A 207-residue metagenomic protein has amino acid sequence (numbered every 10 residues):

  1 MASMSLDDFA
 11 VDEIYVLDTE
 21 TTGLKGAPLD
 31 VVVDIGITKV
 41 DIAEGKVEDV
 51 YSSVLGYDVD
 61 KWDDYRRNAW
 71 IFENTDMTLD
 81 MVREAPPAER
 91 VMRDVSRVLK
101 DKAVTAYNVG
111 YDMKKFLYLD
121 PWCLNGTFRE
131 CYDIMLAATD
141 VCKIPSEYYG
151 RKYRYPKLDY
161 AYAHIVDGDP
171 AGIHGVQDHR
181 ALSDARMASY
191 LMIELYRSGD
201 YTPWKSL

Functional and structural regions predicted by a protein language model:
A2-D120, D159-H164: Conserved non-catalytic scaffold segment of RNase H-like nuclease domains
L79-V82, L124-F128, G168-D178: Short, surface-exposed acidic
D94, K115-L119, D133, D140 (+1 more regions): Non-catalytic alpha-helical scaffold/packing segments enriched in small hydrophobic residues
A103-G110, K114-L119, E147-L207: Acidic, Mg2+-coordinating catalytic module of metal-dependent nucleases/exonucleases that use a two-metal-ion mechanism
Y111-M135: Substrate-recognition/cap helix-loop segment adjacent to the acidic, metal-dependent catalytic center of Asp-based
Y132-Y153: Short alpha-helix plus adjacent loop in nuclease-associated cores
